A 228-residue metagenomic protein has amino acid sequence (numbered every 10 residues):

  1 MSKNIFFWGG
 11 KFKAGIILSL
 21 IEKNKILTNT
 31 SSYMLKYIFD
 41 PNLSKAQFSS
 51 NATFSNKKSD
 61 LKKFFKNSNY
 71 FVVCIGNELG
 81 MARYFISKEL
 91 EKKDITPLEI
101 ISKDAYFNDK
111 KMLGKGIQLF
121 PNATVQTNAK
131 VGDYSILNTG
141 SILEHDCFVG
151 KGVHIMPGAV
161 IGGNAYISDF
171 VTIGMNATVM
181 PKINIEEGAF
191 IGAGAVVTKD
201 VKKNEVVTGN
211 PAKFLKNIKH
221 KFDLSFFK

Functional and structural regions predicted by a protein language model:
S2-E22: Glycine-rich adenosine-cofactor-binding loop
F7-W8, F39, C74: Short hydrophobic segments within beta-strands
I17-L18, F48, A82-F85, V201 (+1 more regions): Short glycine-/acidic-enriched loop or helix-start segments at secondary-structure transitions that form or flank
I21-K25, K88-E91: Short, solvent-exposed amphipathic alpha-helical segments in soluble enzyme and RNA/protein-processing domains
I26-F48: NAD(P)-binding Rossmann-fold cofactor-contacting core
S44-Y106: Phosphate-bearing ligand-interacting subdomains that bind or position ATP/ADP/UDP/GDP/NAD(P) or nucleotide-linked
I100-T208, A212-L215: Structural signal for interior beta-strand "rungs" in well-ordered beta-sheet cores of soluble enzyme domains
T208-K228: …primarily DNA-binding HTH/wHTH and HhH modules…
